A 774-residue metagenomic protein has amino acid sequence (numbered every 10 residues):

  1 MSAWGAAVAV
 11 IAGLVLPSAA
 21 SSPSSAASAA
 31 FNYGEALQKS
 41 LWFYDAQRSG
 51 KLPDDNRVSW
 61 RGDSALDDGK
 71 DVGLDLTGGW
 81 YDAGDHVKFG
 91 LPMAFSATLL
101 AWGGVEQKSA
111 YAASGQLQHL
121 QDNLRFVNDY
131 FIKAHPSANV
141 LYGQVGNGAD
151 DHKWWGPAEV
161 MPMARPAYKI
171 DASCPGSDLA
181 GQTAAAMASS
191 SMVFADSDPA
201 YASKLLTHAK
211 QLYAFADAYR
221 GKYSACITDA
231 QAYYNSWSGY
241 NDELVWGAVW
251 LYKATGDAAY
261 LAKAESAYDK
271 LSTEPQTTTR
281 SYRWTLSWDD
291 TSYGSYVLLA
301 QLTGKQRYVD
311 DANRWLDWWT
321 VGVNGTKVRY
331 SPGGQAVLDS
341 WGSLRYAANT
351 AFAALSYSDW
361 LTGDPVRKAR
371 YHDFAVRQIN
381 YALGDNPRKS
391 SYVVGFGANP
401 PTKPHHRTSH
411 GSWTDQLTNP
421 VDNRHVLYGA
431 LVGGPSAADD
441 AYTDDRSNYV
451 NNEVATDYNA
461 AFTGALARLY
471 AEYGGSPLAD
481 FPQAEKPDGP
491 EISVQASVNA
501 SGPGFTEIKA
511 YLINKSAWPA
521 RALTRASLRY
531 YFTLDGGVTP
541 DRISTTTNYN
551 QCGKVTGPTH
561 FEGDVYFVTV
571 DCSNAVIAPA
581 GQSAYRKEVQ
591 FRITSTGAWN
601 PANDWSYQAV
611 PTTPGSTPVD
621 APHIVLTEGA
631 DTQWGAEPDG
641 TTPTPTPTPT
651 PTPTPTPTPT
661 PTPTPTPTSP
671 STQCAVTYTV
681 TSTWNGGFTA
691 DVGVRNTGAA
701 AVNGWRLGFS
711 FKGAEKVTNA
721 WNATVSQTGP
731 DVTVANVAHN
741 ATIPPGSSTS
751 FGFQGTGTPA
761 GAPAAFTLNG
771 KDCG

Functional and structural regions predicted by a protein language model:
M1-S24: Secretory targeting and sorting signals
A29-W42, A46-G103, Q144-Q182, A186 (+5 more regions): Aromatic (Trp/Tyr) and acidic
G474-F505, S669-G686: Low-complexity, acidic Ser/Thr/Pro/Gly-rich terminal tails and inter-domain linkers that flank the onset of structured
A496-S497, G502-R525, R529-T533, N685-A701: Short beta-strand elements of extracellular/lumenal beta-sandwich folds
W518-R529, G536-T545, A700-G708, V717-W721: Short, hydrophobic/aromatic beta-strand segments
L534-N574, K716-N736, F751: A surface/secretory-pathway sequence property marking extracellular, secreted, or lumenal proteins enriched
I577-T642, S750-G774: Terminal connector regions
D639-S671: Ser/Thr/Gly/Pro-rich low-complexity, disordered linker/stalk segments of secreted and cell-surface proteins
